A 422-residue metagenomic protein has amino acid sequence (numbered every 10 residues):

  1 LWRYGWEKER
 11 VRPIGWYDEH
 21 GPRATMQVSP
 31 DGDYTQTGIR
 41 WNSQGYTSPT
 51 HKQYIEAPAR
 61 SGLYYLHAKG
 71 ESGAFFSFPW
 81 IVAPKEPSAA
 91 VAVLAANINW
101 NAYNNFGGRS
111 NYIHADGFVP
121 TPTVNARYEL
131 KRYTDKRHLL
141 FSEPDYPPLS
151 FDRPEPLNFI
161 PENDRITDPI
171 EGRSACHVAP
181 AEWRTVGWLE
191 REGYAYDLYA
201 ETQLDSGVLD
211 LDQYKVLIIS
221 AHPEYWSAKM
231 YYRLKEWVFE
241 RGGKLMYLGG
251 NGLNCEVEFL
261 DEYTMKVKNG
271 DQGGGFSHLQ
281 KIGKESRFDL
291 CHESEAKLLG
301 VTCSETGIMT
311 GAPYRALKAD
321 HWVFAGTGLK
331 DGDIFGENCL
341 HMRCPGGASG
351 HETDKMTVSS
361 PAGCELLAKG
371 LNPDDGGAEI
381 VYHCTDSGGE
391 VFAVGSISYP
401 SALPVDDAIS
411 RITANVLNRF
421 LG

Functional and structural regions predicted by a protein language model:
W2-R40, S72-L211: Aromatic-Pro/Gly-enriched surface loop or interdomain linker that acts as a lid/target-recognition segment
Y4, P13-W16, D33, Q44-P49 (+14 more regions): Intrinsic-disorder/low-complexity accessory segments
W16-E19, A24-Y46, H51-R60, S174-L260 (+1 more regions): Helical hinge/lid and interdomain linker segments adjacent to catalytic or ligand-binding clefts that mediate domain
Y54-P58, W80-K85, C384: Extracellular and analogous surface-interaction loops
E56, K284-D386: Catalytic beta-strand/loop cores that center a nucleophilic Ser/Cys/Thr and support acyl-enzyme chemistry
G62-K69: Short, aromatic- and glycine-rich surface loops/edge beta-strands on solvent-exposed regions
E192, S206-M230, K235, L248 (+5 more regions): Catalytic-domain carbohydrate-binding cleft regions of carbohydrate-active enzymes
E224, A228-L329: A glycine-rich, often tryptophan-bearing local segment used as a flexible ligand/cofactor-contacting loop or short
